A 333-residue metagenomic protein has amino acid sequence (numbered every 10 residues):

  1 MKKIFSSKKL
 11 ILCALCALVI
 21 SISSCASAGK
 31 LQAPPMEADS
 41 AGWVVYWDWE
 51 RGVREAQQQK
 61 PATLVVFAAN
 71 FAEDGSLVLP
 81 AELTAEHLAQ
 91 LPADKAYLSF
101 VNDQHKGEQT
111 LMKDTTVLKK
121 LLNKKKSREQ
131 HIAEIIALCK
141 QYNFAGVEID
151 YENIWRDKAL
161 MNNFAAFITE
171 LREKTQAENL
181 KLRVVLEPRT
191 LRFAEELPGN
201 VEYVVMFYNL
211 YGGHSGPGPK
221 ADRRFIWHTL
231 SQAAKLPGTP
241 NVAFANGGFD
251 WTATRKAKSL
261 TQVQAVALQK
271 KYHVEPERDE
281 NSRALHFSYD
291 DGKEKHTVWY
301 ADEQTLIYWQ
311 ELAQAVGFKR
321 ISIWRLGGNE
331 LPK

Functional and structural regions predicted by a protein language model:
C13-I22: Bacterial N-terminal signal peptides
G29-H131: Glycan-recognition patch characteristic of GH18 chitinases/ENGases and related GlcNAc/peptidoglycan-binding proteins
A41-W43, E73-E82, N162-K271: Substrate-binding surface in catalytic domains of secreted glycosidases
V45-Q58, K125-K140, E187-A194, D302-L312: Short, acidic/polar
L64, I149, Y203, V242 (+1 more regions): Conserved, mostly hydrophobic/aromatic
S99-V117, N246-W309: Glycan-binding loop/region signatures in secreted carbohydrate-active enzymes
I132-M161, F207-N209: Active-site groove signature of glycoside hydrolases
